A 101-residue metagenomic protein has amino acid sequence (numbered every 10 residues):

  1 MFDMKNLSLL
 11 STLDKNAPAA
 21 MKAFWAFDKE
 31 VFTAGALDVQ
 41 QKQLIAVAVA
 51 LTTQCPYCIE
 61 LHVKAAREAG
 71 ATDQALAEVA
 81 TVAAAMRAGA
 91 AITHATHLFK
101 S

Functional and structural regions predicted by a protein language model:
M1-Q43, R67, T93-S101: Acidic, glycine/proline-rich low-complexity segments that act as flexible tails and inter-domain linkers
A26, E30, A48, V82-A85: Residues within well-ordered alpha-helical secondary structure of globular protein domains
G35-T53, Q74-A80: Immediate flanking context of iron-sulfur cluster ligation sites
L51, E68-A69: Alpha-helix C-terminal capping segments
C55-C58: Short cysteine clusters
L61-A65: Re-entrant/interfacial helical elements at transmembrane boundaries that shape and gate the permeation pathway
T72-K100: C-terminal structural segments of small proteins and small subunits
